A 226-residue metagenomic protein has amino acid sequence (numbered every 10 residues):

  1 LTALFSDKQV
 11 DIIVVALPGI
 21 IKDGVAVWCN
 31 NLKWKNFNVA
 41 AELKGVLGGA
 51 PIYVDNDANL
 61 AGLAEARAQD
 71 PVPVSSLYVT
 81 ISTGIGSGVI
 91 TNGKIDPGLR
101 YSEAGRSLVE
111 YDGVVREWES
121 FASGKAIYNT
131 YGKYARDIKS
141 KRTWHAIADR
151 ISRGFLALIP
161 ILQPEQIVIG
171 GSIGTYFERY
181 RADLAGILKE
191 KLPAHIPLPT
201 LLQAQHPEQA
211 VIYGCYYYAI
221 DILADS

Functional and structural regions predicted by a protein language model:
L1-D11, V115-A185, I196-I212: Adenine-nucleotide phosphate-binding core of ATP-dependent small-molecule kinases
D7-I13, I20-S75, E178-I196: Glycine-rich phosphate-binding loop and adjoining helix at the ATP-binding site of ATP-dependent phosphoryl-transfer
L17, I81-T83, G171-I173: Short secondary-structure boundary segments
G19-D23, N59-G62, G86-S87, D96 (+2 more regions): Short, active-site-adjacent cap segments at secondary-structure transitions
N31-L32, Y53-N59, T80-I81, L202-Q209: Active-site nucleophile and cofactor-binding loops and adjacent substrate-binding regions of central metabolic enzymes
Y53-D55, R67-A146, R150, G154-I159: Glycine/GP-enriched mid-protein hinge/lid loop-to-helix segment characteristic of carbohydrate kinases
C215: Binuclear metal-ion centers of metallo-dependent hydrolases, dominated by the metallo-beta-lactamase
A219-S226: Short, hydrophobic alpha-helical segments
